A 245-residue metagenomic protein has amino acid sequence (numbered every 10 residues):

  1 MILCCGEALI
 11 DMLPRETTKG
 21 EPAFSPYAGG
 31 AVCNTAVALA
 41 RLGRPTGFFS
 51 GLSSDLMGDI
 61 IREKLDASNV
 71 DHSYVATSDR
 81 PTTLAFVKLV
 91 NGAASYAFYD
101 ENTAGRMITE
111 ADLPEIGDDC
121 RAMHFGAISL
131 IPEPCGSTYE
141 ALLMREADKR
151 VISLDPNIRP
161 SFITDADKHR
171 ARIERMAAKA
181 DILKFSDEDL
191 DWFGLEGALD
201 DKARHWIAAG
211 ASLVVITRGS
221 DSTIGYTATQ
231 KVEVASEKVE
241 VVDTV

Functional and structural regions predicted by a protein language model:
M1-L3, R121-A122, I182, L213: Structural motif
M1-V70, A235, E240-V242: Glycine-rich phosphate/adenosyl-contacting loop at the front of the ribokinase-like
L3, E196-V245: Conserved phosphate-binding/catalytic region of the ribokinase-like
C5, Y27-N34, S78, G105-I108 (+1 more regions): Short secondary-structure boundary/capping elements
G6, I10, L154-P156, I216: Active-site flanking residues adjacent to catalytic metal/cofactor-binding acidic residues
P22, K64-A67, N91-A93, H169-I173 (+2 more regions): Short, hinge-like loop/turn segments at secondary-structure boundaries
P45-A127, I152: Conserved N-terminal subdomain of the carbohydrate kinase-like
A127-H205, A211, D221-T223: Conserved beta-alpha-beta core of the PfkB/ribokinase-like small-molecule kinase fold
